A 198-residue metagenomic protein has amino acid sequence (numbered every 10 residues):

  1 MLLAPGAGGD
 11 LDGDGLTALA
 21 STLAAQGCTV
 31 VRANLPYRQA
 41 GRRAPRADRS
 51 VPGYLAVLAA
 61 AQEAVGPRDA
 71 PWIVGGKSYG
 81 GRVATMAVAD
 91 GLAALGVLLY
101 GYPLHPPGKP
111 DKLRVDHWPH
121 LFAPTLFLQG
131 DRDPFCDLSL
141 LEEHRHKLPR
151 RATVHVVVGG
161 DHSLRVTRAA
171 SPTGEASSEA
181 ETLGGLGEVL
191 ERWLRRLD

Functional and structural regions predicted by a protein language model:
M1-P71, L164-E175, E181-T182: Serine-hydrolase catalytic machinery in alpha/beta-hydrolase-like enzymes
A4, L99-Y100, V157: Alpha/beta-hydrolase
A33, Y100, L128: The conserved SAM/SAH-binding core of class I Rossmann-like methyltransferase domains, concentrating on the hydrophobic
Q39-G41, L104-P110, F135, S163-R165: A short beta-to-alpha transition loop/helix N-cap that caps and shapes the active-site region
Y54-F122: Primarily recognizes the serine-hydrolase "nucleophile elbow" in alpha/beta-hydrolase and SGNH/GDSL folds
H120-F122, F127-Q129, D133, V157: Short beta-strand/loop motif that positions the catalytic acidic residue of the alpha/beta-hydrolase fold
P134-L140: Conserved alpha/beta-hydrolase "acid-adjacent" motif
A152-D198: C-terminal catalytic histidine-bearing segment of alpha/beta-hydrolase fold enzymes
